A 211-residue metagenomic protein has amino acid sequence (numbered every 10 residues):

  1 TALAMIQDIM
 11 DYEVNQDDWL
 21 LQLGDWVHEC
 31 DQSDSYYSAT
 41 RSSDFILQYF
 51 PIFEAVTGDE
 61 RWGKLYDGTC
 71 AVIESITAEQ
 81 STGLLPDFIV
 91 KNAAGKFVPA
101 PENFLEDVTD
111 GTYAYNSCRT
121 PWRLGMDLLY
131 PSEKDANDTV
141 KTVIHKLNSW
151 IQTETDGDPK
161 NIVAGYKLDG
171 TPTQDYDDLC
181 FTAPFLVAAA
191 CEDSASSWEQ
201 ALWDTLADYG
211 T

Functional and structural regions predicted by a protein language model:
T1-A183, V187-S197: Extended ligand-binding clefts on enzyme/binding-domain cores
D204-G210: Solenoid-like repeat scaffolds
